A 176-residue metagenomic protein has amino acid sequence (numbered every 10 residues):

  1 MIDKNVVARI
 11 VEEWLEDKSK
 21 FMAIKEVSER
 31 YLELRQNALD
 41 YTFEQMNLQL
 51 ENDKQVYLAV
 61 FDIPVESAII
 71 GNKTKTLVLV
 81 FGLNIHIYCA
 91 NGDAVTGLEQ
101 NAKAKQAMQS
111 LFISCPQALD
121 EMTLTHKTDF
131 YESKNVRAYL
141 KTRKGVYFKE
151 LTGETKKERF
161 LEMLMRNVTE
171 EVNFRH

Functional and structural regions predicted by a protein language model:
I2-F61, E132-H176: Short, well-ordered, aromatic-rich surface patches in folded extracellular/luminal domains
D62-K73, T142-K144: Short, flexible beta-strand-to-coil junctions
I63-V65, G92-D93, A102-K105: Long, positively charged binding patches that form subdomain-scale interaction surfaces for polyanionic ligands
I70-L77, S133-K134: Short, surface-exposed coil-to-beta transition loops
V78-H86, R143-G145: Short, solvent-exposed coil/turn segments at beta-strand boundaries
I85-L98: Acidic/histidine-rich, surface-exposed loop or edge segments in extracytoplasmic proteins
Q100-M108, F112, E158-R166: Short, charged, low-complexity patches
K103-N135: Short, internal acidic amphipathic alpha-helical interface segments that mediate docking to partner proteins
